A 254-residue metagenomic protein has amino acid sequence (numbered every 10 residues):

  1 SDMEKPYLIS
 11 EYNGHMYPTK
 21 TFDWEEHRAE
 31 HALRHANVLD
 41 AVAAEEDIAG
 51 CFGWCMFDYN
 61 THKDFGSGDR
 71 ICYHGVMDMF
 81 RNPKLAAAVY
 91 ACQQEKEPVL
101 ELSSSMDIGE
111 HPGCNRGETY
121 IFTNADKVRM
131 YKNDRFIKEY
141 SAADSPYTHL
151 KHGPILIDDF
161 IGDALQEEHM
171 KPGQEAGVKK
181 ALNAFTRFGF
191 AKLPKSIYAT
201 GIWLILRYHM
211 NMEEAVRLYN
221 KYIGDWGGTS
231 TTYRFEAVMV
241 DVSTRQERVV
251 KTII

Functional and structural regions predicted by a protein language model:
S1-N82, A86-T119, D134, A143-D144: Substrate-binding/catalytic cleft of secreted carbohydrate-active enzymes, primarily glycoside hydrolases
F122-K127: Short proline/glycine-enriched turn/loop motifs at strand-loop junctions of beta-rich domains
N133-I137, V240-V242: Change "in extracellular beta-sheet-rich domains … of secreted and cell-surface proteins" to "in beta-sheet-rich domains
I137-L150: Solvent-exposed serine/threonine-rich low-complexity stretches and specific carbohydrate-binding patches
T148-E168, K221-G224: Exposed aromatic-hydrophobic patches
Q166-K180, R187, G224, G228-S243: Short, aromatic- and glycine-rich surface loops/edge beta-strands on solvent-exposed regions
K195-T232: Intrinsically disordered, low-complexity acidic Ser/Thr-rich regulatory segments
S243-I254: Edge beta-strands of extracellular beta-sandwich domains
